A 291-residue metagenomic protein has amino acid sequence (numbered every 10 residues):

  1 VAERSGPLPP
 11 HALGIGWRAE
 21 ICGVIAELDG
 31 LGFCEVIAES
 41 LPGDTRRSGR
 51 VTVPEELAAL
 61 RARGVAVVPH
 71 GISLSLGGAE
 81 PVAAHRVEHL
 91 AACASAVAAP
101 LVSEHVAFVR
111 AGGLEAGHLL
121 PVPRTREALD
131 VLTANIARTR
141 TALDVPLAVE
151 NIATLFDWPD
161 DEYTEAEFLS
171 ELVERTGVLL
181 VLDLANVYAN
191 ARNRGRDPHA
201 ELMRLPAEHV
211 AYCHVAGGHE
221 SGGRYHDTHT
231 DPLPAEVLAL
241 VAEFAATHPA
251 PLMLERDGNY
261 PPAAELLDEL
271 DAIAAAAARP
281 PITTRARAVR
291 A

Functional and structural regions predicted by a protein language model:
A2-E27: Boundary/entry segment of secreted carbohydrate-active catalytic domains
G16-E20, I37-L41, I72-S75, V106-A107 (+4 more regions): Active-site beta-loop-alpha junctions enriched in small/polar residues
A19-G43, A96-V97: Catalytic domains of carbohydrate-active enzymes, especially glycoside hydrolases
V24-E27, A83, W158-E174, N190-R204 (+1 more regions): Distinct, well-ordered alpha-helical segments
V24-G30, S48-P69, H85-P100, A137-A142 (+3 more regions): Acidic (Asp/Glu)-rich catalytic clusters
C34, V102, L147, D183 (+2 more regions): Conserved, mostly hydrophobic/aromatic
T45-R50, L119-L129, N190-P249: Gly/Pro-rich active-site loop or hairpin
A83-L180: Active-site acidic/histidine proton-transfer and metal-coordination neighborhood in alpha/beta enzyme cores
